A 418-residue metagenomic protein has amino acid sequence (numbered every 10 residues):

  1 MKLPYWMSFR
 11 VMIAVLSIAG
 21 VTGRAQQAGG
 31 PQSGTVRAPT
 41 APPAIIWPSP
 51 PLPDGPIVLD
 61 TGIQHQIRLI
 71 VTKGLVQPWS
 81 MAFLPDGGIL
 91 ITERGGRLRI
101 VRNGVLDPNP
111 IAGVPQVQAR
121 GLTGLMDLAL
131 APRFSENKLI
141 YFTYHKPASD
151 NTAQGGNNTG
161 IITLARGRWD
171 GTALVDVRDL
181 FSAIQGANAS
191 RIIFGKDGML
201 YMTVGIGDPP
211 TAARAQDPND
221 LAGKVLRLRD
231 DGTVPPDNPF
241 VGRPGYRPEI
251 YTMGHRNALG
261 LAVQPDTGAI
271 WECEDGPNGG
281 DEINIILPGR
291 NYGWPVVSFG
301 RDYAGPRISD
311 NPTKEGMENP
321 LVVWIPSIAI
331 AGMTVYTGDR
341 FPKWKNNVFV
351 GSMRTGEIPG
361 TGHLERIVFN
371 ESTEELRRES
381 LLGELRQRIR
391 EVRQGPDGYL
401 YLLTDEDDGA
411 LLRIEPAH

Functional and structural regions predicted by a protein language model:
M1-M7: N-terminal secretory signal peptides that target proteins for export/translocation
S8-G20: Bacterial N-terminal signal peptides
Q26-T211, G260-V263, G268-G276, P326-E371 (+1 more regions): Acidic, Gly/Ser/Thr-rich repeat motifs that build Ca2+-stabilized beta-propeller blades
N109-T123, V177-A189, D230-Y251, W294-P326 (+1 more regions): Surface-exposed loop and turn segments in beta-propeller and other repeat-based domains that flank or scaffold
L228-D230, L412-H418: Short beta-strand-to-coil "C-cap" segments at the C-terminal boundary of structured domains/repeats, marking
Y246-L287: Repeat-solenoid scaffold signature
H255, T373-P396: Conserved blade-ending motifs and adjacent loop-strand segments that build the rim/top face of beta-propeller domains
